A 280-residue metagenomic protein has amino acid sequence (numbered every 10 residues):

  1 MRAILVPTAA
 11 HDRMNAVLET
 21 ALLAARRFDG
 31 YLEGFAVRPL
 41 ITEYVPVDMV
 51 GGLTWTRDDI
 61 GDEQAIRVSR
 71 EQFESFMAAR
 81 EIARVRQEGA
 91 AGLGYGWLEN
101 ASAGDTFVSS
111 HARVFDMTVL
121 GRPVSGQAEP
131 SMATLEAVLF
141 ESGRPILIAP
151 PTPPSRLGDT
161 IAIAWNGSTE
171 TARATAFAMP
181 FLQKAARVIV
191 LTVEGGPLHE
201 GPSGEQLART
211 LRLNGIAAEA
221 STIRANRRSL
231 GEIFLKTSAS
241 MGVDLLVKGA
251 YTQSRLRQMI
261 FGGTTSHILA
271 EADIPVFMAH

Functional and structural regions predicted by a protein language model:
M1-A16, R84-A91, G96, V108-L191 (+1 more regions): Intrinsically disordered or low-complexity boundary/linker segments at protein termini and domain junctions
M1-T56, E141, L157-I223, V243: Small/aliphatic-rich secondary-structure junction motif
A36, R122, G249-Y251, H280: Short secondary-structure boundary segments
P39, A78-T118, N214-L246, A250-M259 (+2 more regions): Structural beta-alpha unit
T54-V68: A short acidic, glycine-rich active-site loop that binds or catalyzes chemistry on phosphate/adenosine moieties
G126-Q127, G196-E200, A225-R228, S254: Short, small-residue-enriched loops and turns at beta-alpha junctions that line or gate enzyme active sites
M132-T134, S203-E205, L235, I260-T265: Charged helix-capping and loop-helix junction motifs
